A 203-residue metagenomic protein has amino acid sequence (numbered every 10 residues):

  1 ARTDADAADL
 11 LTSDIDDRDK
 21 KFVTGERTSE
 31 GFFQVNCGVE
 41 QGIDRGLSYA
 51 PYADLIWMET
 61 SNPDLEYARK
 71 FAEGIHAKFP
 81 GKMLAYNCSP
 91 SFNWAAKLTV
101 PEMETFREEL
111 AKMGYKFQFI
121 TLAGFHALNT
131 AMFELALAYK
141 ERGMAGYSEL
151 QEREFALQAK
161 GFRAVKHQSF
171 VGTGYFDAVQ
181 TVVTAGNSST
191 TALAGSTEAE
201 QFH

Functional and structural regions predicted by a protein language model:
A1-F119, M132-F133, L137, F176-H203: Alpha/beta enzyme core
I120-F125: Short acidic/histidine-rich active-site segments
N129-A145: C-terminal helical cap(s) of enzyme catalytic domains, especially alpha/beta-barrels
G143-A194: Flexible C-terminal active-site loop/helix
